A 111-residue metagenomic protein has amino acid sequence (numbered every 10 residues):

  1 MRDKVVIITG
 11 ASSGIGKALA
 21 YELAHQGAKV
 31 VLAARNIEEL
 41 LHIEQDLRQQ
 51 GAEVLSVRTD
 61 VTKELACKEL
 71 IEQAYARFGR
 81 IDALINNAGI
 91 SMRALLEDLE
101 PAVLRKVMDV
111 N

Functional and structural regions predicted by a protein language model:
V5-I8, L84-I85: Conserved hydrophobic beta-strands of the Rossmann-like cofactor-binding core in SDR/related NAD(P)H-dependent
S12-S13: Conserved glycine-rich cofactor-binding loop
Q26-I43: Conserved glycine-rich Rossmann-like NAD(P)H-binding loop of the short-chain dehydrogenase/reductase
L40, C67-A74: A conserved hydrophobic alpha-helix of the Rossmann-fold in NAD(P)-dependent oxidoreductases
A52-E53, Q73-N86, M92: A glycine-rich helix->loop->beta "capping" turn within Rossmann-like NAD(P)(H)-dependent oxidoreductase domains
T59-E69, P101: The beta1-alpha1 cofactor-binding region of Rossmann-like NAD(H)/NADP(H)-dependent oxidoreductases
L95-L96, E100-R105: Substrate-binding pocket helix/loop in short-chain dehydrogenase/reductase
M108-N111: Short alpha-helix in the Rossmann-fold core of NAD(P)-dependent oxidoreductases
